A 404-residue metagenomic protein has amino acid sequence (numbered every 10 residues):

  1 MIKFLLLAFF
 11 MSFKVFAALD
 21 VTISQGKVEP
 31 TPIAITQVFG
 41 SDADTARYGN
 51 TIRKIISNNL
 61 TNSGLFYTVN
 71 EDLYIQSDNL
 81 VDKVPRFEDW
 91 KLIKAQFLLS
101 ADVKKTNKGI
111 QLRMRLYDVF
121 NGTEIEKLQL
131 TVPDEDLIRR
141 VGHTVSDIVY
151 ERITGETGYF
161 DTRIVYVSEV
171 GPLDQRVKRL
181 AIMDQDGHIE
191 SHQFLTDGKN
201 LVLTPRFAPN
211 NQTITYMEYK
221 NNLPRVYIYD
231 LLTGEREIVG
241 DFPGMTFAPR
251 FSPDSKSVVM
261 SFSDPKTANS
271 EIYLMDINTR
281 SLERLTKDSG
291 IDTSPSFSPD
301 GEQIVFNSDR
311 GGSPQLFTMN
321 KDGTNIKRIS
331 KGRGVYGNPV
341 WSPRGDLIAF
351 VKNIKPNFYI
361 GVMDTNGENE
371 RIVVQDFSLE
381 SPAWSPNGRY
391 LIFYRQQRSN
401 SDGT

Functional and structural regions predicted by a protein language model:
L19-D20, V81-I148: Amphipathic beta-strand/beta-sheet edge segments enriched in Tyr/Trp
T22-R86, L99: Short beta-strand->alpha-helix linker/helix-N-cap micro-motif that forms a surface specificity/interaction loop
F120, D184-H188, D230-G234, D276-R280 (+2 more regions): Short loop/turn segments that connect beta-strands within beta-propeller blades
T157, V170-R179, D197-N200, M217-V226 (+9 more regions): A flexible loop/linker signature enriched in serine peptidases of the S9 family
G158-F160, P209-N210, P253-D254, P299-D300 (+2 more regions): Residue-level detector of Asp-centered blade-edge/turn motifs that repeat once per structural unit in beta-propeller
I164, I214, S255-V258, G301-V305 (+2 more regions): Hydrophobic beta-strand positions that form the internal "hydrophobic ladder" of WD40/Gbeta-like beta-propeller blades
E190-T196, E235-G240, S281-T286, N325-S330 (+1 more regions): A short beta-strand motif characteristic of beta-propeller blades
